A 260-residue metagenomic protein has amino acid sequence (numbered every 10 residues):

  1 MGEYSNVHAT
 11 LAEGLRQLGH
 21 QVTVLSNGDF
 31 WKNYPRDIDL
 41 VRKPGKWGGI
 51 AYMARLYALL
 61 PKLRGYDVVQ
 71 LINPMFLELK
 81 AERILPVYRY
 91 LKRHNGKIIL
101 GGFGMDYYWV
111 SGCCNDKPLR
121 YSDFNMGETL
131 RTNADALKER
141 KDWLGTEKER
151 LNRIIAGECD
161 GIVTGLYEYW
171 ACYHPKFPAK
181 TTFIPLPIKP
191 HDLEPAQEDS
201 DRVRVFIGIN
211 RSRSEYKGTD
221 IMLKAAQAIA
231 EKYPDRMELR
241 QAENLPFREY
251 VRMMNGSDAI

Functional and structural regions predicted by a protein language model:
M1, L60-R83, K97-G101: Short N-terminal targeting/anchoring amphipathic segment
M1-I38, R93-K97, G161: N-terminal subdomain of nucleotide-sugar transferases
N6-T10, R213-A228: A conserved mid-protein helix/loop that constitutes part of the nucleotide-sugar donor-binding site
Y34-D37, L100-G145: Acceptor-binding helix/loop patch of EC 2.4 sugar-transfer enzymes, predominantly nucleotide-sugar-dependent
L63-R64, V87-R93, D123-G161: Membrane-proximal helix-turn-helix segments that form the acceptor-binding/catalytic region of lipid-linked
W109-V110, R140-T181, K224, A228: A short, active-site helix/loop in glycosyltransferases that binds the activated sugar's phosphate group
T182-I188, D192-K217, L223: Conserved donor-binding/catalytic core segment of Leloir-type glycosyltransferases
N255-I260: Acidic donor-binding loop of glycosyltransferase active sites
